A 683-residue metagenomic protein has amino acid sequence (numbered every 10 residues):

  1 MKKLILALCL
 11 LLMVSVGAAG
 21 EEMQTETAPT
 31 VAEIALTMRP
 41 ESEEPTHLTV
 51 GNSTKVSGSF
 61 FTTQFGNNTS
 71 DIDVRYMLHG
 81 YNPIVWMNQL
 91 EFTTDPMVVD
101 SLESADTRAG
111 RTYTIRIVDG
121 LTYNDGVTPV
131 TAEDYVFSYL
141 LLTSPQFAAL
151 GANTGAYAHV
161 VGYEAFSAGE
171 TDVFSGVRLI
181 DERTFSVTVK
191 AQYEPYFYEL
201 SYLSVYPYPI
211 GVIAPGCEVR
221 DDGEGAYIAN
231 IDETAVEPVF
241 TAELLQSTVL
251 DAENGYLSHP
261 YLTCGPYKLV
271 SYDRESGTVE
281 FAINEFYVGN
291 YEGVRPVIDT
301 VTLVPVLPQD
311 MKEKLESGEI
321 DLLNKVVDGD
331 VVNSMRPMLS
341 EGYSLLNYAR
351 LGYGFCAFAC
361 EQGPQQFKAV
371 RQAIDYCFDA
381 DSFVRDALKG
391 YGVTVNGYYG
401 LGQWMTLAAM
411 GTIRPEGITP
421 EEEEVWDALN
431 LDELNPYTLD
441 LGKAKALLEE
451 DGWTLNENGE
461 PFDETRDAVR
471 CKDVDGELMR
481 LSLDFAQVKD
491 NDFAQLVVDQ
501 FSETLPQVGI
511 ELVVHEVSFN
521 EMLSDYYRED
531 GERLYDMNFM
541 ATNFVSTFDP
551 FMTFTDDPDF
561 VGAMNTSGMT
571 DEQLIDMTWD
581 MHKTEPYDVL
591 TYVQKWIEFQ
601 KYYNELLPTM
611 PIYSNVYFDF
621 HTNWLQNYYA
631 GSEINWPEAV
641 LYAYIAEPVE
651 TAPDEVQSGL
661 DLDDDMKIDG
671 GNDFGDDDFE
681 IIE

Functional and structural regions predicted by a protein language model:
L48-R108, L262: N-terminal lobe/hinge region of extracytoplasmic solute-binding protein
V50, G126, L315, F485 (+1 more regions): Periplasmic binding protein-like
N52, V270-A282, F286, T302-Q362 (+3 more regions): Extracellular/periplasmic solute-recognition and catalytic clefts
Q89, S201-P296, T300, L441 (+3 more regions): Gly/Pro-rich hinge or "lid" segments in bacterial periplasmic/extracellular proteins
D100-A156, I180, S186, Y196 (+4 more regions): Aromatic- and charge-enriched surface segment that lines or borders ligand/interaction sites
D134, A148-E243, T412-G417: Surface-exposed binding/hinge segments that line and control ligand-binding clefts or catalytic entry sites
A282, Q366-E503: Append "and occasionally in soluble cytosolic enzymes with long acidic Gly/Pro-rich linkers
C377-E422, F493, V497-S502, R528-E683: Detector for C-terminal structural segments
